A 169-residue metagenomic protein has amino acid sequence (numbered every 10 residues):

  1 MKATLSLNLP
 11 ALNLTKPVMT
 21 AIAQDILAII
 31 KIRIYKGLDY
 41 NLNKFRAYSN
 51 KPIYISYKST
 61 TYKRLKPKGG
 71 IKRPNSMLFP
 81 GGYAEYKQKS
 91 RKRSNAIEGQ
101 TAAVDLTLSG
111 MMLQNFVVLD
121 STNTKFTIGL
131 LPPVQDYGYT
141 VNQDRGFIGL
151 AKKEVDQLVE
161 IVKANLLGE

Functional and structural regions predicted by a protein language model:
M1-E169: Short, Lys/Arg-rich flexible segments
